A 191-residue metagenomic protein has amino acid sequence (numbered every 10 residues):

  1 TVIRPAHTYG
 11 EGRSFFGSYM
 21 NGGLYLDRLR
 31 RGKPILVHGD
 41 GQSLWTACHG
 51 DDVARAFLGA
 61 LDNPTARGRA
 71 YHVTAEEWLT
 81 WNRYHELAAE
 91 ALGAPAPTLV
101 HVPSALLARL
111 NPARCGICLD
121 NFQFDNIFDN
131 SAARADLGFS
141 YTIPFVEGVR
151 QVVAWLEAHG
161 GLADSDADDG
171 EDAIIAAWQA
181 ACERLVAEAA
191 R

Functional and structural regions predicted by a protein language model:
T1-R4, L36-V37, H72: A structural signal for short, well-ordered beta-strand segments and their strand-loop junctions that often border
T1-S14: Conserved beta-loop-beta element that borders a ligand/cofactor-binding pocket
V2, G41-A54, A70, W81 (+2 more regions): Conserved loop-to-helix N-cap of the C-terminal "lid" that shapes the substrate pocket in Rossmann-like
H7-G10, Q42-S43, W78: Short, solvent-exposed loop/turn segments at secondary-structure junctions
F16-Y25, H38-L61, G68-R69: Substrate-positioning beta->alpha
L24-H38, G93-V100, S131: A short C-terminal helix-loop "cap" of Rossmann-like NAD(P)-dependent dehydrogenase/epimerase domains
G59-C118, N130, D136, R150-Q151 (+1 more regions): Mid/C-terminal beta-alpha module of Rossmann-like enzyme folds, strongest in SDR-family dehydrogenases/epimerases
L156-A163: Short arginine-rich
